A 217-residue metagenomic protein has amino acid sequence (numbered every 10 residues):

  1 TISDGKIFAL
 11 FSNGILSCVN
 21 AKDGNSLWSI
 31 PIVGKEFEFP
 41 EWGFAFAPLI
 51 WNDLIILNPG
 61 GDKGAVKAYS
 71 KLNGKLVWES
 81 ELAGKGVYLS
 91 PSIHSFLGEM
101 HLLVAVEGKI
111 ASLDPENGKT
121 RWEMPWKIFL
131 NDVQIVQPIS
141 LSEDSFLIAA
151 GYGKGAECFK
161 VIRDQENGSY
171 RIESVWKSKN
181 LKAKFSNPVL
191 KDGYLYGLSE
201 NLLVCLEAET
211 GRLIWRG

Functional and structural regions predicted by a protein language model:
T1, S29-I50, G60-K63, V77-M100 (+4 more regions): Extracytoplasmic beta-rich repeat domains
T1-I30: Hydrophobic alpha-helical hairpins/lids featuring a short glycine-rich hinge
D4-G5, N52-L54, G98-M100, E143-D144 (+1 more regions): Short coil/turn segments that connect the beta-strands within blades of beta-propeller domains
S12, G60-G61, E107, G151-Y152 (+2 more regions): Short loop/turn segments immediately following the C-termini of beta-strands
S17, K67, A111-S112, E157 (+1 more regions): WD40 beta-propeller blade core
K22, C158-S169, A208-G211: Short loop/turn segments immediately following beta-strands, especially the blade-tip and inter-blade linker loops
K154-A156, S178-G217: Loop/turn-rich, solvent-exposed surfaces of beta-rich toroidal or solenoidal domains
